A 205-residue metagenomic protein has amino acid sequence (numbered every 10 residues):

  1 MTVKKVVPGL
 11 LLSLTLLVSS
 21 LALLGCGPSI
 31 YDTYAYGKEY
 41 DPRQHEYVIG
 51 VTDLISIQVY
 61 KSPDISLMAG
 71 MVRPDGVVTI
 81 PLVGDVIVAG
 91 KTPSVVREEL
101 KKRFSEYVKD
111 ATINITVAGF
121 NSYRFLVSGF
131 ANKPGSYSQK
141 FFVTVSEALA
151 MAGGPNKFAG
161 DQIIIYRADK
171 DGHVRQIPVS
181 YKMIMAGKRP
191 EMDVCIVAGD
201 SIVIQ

Functional and structural regions predicted by a protein language model:
M1-P8: N-terminal secretory signal peptides that target proteins for export/translocation
T2, G25-Q205: Ser/Thr/Pro/Gly-biased, low-complexity, turn-/loop-rich segments that often occur immediately after N-terminal
V7, L23-G25: Intrinsically disordered, low-complexity segments enriched in small/polar residues
G9-L10, G172: Intrinsically disordered, low-complexity segments enriched in polar/charged small residues
L10-L11, D161: A general, composition-driven signal for non-globular sequence regions
L11-A22: Bacterial N-terminal signal peptides
